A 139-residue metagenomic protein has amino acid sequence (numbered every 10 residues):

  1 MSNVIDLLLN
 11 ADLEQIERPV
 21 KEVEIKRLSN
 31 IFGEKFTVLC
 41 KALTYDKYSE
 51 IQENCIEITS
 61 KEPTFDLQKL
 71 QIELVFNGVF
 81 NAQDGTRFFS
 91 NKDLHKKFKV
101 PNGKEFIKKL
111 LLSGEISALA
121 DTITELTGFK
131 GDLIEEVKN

Functional and structural regions predicted by a protein language model:
M1-I16, L133-N139: Low-complexity intrinsically disordered segments
M1-N3, I16-P19, N54-T59: A short linear-motif detector with a strong N-terminal bias
S2-N3, V23, D121-T124: N-terminal functional modules and adjacent low-complexity/disordered segments of proteins
E14-L28: Short acidic, Pro/Gly- and aromatic-enriched capping/linker segments at domain boundaries
N30-N139: Short, surface-exposed, charged amphipathic helix/loop patches that serve as local interaction elements
